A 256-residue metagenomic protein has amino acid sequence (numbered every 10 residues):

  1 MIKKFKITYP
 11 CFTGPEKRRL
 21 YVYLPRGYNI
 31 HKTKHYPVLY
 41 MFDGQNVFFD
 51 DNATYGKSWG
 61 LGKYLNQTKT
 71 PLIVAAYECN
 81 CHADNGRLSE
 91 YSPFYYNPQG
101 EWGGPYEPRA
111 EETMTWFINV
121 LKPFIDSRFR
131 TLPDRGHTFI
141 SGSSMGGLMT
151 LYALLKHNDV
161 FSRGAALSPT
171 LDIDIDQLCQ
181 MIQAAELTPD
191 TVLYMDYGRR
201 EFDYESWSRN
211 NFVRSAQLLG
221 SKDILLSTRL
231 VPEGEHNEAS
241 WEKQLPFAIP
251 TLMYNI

Functional and structural regions predicted by a protein language model:
M1-I256: Non-catalytic cap/lid and distal C-terminal segments of serine-dependent acyl enzymes
